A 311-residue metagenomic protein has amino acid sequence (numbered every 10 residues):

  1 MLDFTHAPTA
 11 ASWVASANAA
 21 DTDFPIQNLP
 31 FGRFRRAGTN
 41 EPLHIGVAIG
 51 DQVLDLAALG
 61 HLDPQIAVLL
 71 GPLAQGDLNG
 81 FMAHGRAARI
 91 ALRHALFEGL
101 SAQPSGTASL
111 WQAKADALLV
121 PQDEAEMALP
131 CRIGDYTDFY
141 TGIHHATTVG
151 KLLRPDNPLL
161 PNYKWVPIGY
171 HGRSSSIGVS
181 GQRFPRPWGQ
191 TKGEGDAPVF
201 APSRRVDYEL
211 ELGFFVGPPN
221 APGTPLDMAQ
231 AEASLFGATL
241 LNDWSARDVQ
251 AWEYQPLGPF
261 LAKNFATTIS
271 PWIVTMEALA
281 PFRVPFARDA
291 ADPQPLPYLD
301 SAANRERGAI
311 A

Functional and structural regions predicted by a protein language model:
F4-R36, A48, L54-A311: Active-site microenvironments in enzyme catalytic cores
A37-P42: Short, solvent-exposed loop/turn segments that connect beta-strands within catalytic domains and beta-strand-rich
L43-V47: Short beta-strand-centered aromatic/proline hotspots
